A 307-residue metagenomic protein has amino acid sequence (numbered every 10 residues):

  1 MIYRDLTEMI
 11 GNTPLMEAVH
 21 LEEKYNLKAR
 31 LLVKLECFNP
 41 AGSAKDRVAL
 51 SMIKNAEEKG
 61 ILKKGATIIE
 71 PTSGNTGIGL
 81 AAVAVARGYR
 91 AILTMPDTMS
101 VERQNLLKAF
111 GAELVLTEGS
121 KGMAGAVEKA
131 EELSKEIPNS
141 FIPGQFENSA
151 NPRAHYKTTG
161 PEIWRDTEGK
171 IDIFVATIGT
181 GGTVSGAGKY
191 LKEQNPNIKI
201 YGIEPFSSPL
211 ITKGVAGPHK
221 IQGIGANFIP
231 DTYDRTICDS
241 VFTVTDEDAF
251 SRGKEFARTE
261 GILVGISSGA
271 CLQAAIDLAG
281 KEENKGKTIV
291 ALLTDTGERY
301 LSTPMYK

Functional and structural regions predicted by a protein language model:
M1-K307: PLP-dependent amino-acid enzyme catalytic core
